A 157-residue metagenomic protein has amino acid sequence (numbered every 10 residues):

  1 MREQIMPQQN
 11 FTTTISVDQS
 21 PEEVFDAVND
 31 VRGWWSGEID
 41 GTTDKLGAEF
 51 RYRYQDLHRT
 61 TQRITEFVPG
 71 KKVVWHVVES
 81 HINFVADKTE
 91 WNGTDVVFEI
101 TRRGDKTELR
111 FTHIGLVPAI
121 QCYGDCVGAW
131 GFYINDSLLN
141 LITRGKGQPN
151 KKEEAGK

Functional and structural regions predicted by a protein language model:
M1-T43: Hydrophobic ligand-binding cavity/cleft-lining segments
Q8, Q55-L57: Glycine-centered tight beta-turn/hairpin loop motif at sheet-sheet or coil-to-beta transitions
F11-T13, V96-F98, L109: Hydrophobic residues positioned within well-ordered beta-strands of beta-sheet architectures
T14-S16, R51-R53, R63, E99: Generic structural detector for well-ordered beta-strands
V24-F25, F50, I64, W75 (+3 more regions): Hydrophobic pocket/interface hotspot
S36-G41, H58-D105, I114-L116: Hydrophobic-ligand binding "helix-grip"
A48-Q55, V85: Short aromatic-glycine motifs in intrinsically disordered, low-complexity regions
G115-K157: A conserved amphipathic terminal alpha-helix motif
